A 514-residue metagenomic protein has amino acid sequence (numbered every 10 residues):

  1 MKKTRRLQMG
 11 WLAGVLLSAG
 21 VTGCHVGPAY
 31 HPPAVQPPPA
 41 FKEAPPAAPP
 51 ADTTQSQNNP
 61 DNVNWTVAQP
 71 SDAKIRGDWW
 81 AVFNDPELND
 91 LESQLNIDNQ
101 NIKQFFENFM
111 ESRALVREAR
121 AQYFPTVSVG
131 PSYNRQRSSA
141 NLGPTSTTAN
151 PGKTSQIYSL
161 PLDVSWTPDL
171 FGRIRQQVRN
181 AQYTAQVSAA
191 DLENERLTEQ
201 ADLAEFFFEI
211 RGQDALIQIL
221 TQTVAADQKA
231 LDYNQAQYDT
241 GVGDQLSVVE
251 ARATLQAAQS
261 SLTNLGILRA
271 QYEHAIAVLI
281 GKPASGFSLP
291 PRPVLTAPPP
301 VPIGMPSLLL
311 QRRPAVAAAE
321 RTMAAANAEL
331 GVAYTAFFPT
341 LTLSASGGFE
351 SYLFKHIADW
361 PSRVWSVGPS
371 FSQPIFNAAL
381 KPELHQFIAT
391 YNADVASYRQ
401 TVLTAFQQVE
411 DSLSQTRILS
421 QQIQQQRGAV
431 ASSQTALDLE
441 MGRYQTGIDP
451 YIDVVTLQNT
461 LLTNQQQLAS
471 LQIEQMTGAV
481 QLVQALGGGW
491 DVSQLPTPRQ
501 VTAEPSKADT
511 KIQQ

Functional and structural regions predicted by a protein language model:
K2-L12: Bacterial N-terminal signal peptides that target proteins for export
G20-G23: C-terminal motif of bacterial Sec signal peptides marking the signal peptidase cleavage site
H25, L88-D90, E111, I157-S159 (+3 more regions): Transmembrane beta-barrel architecture of outer-membrane proteins
H25-V116, D214, V294-A324, Q373-I375 (+4 more regions): Bacterial Sec-pathway N-terminal export signals of envelope proteins
P45, N64-P70, K74-F83, S93 (+5 more regions): Small/polar, glycine/serine/threonine/aspartate-rich low-complexity segments that form flexible
K103-Q104, R120-A121, P168-R196, L246 (+6 more regions): Sec/SRP-type N-terminal targeting helices
I174, A190-M305, Q415, L419 (+4 more regions): Periplasmic alpha-helical coiled-coil/stalk elements that build and connect Gram-negative outer-membrane
Y238-V242, Y444-I448, A485-G489: A short glycine-centered flexible hinge/capping loop motif at secondary-structure junctions
